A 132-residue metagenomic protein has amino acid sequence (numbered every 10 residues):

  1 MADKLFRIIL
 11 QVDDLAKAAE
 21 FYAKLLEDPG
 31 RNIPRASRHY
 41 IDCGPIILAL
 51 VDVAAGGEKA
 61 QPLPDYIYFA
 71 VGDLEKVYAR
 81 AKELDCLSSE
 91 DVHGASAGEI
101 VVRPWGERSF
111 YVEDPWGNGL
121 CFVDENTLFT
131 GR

Functional and structural regions predicted by a protein language model:
M1-A19, D65-I67, V123-R132: N-terminal beta-strand motif that seeds the catalytic metal site of vicinal oxygen chelate
A2, I9-L48, A54: Core segments of cupin and vicinal oxygen chelate
L15, I67-G119: Vicinal oxygen chelate
R35, L63, G106: Exposed loop/turn and edge beta-strand positions of beta-sandwich/beta-sheet ligand-binding modules
I41-P45, V112-P115, E125: Active-site beta-strand termini and strand-to-loop segments that position acidic
L50, G119-F122: Short glycine-/small-residue motifs
G57-Q61, D65-V71: Helix-adjacent hinge/juxtasegments
